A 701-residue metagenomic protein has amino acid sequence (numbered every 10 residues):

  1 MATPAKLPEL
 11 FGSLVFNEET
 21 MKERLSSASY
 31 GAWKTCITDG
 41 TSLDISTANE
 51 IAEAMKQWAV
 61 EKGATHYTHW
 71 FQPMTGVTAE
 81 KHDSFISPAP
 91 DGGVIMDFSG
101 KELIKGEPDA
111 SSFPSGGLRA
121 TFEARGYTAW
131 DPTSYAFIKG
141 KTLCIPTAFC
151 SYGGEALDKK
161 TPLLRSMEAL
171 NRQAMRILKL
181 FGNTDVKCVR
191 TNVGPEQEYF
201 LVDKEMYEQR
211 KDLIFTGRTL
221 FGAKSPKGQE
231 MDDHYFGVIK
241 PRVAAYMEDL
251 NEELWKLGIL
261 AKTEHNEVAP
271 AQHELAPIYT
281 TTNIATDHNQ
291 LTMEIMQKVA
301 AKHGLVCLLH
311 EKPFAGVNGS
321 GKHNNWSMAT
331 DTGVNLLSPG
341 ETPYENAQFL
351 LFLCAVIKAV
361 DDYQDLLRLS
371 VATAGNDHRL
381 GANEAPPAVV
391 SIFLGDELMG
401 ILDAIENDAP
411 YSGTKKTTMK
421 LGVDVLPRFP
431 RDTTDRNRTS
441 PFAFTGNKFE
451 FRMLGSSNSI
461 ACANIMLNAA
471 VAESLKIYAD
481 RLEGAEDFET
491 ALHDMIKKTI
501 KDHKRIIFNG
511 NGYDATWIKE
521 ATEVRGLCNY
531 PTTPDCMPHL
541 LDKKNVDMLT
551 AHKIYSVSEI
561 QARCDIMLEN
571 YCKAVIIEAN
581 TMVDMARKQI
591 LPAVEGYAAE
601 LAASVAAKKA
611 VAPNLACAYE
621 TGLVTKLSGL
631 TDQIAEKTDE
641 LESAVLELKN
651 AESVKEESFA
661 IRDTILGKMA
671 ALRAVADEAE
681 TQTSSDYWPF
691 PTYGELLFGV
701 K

Functional and structural regions predicted by a protein language model:
M1, K6-V15, E168, R172 (+1 more regions): Flexible inter-domain linker/hinge segments
L10-E123: Active-site core of metal-dependent hydrolases
T47, F71, S99, P277 (+5 more regions): Active-site proximal loops enriched in glycine and acidic residues that flank catalytic Cys/His/Asp and coordinate
T47-I51, F71-P73, K101-E102, F149 (+4 more regions): Active-site-proximal loop/turn and secondary-structure-junction residues that shape catalytic pockets, frequently
A64, T68-Q72, H288-K302, M328 (+3 more regions): Hydrophobic/aromatic-rich, well-ordered segments within soluble, folded domains that form packed cores
G76-G92, S111, R210, G217-T219 (+4 more regions): Short linear, low-complexity motifs centered on an aromatic residue
E123-L309, N318-G321, M328-D565: Glycine-rich, acidic/polar active-site loops that bind/position phosphate-bearing ligands
I496, K501-K701: C-terminal amphipathic alpha-helical interaction region
